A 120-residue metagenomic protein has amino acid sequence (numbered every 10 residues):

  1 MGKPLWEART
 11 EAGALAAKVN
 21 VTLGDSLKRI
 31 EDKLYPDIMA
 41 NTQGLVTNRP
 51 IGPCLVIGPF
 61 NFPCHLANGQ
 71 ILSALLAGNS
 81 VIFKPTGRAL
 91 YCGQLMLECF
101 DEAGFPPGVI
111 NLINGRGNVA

Functional and structural regions predicted by a protein language model:
M1-T42: N-terminal Rossmann-like NAD(P)+-binding subdomain of aldehyde/semialdehyde dehydrogenases
D32-A120: Rossmann-like NAD(P) dinucleotide-binding subdomain of oxidoreductase/dehydrogenase enzymes
